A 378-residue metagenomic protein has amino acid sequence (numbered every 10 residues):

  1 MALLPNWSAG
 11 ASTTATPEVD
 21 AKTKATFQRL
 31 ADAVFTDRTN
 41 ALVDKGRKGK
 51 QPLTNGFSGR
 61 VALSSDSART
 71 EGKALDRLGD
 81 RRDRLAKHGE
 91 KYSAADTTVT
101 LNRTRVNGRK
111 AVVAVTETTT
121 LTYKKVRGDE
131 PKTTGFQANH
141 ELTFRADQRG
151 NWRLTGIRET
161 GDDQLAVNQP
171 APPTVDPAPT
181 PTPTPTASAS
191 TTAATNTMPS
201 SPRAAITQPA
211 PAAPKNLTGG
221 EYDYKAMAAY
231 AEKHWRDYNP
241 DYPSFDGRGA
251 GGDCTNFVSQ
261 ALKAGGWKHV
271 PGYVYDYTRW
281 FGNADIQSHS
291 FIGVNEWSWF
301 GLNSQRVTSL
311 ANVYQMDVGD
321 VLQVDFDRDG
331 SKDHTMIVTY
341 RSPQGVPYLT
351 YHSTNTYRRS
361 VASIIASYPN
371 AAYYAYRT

Functional and structural regions predicted by a protein language model:
M1-S12: Secretory targeting and sorting signals
T13-K87, K233, P240-D246, D253 (+2 more regions): Core segments of small alpha/beta cavity-forming domains
D76-R127: Surface-exposed, charged secondary-structure patches
K91, N107-A111, F281-Y348: ...with weaker cross-activation on analogous glycine-rich loops/strands in unrelated enzymes
N102-A114, F144-N151, E221, Q315 (+1 more regions): A short, structured loop/turn motif at beta-sheet edges
E130-P181, V346-H352: Short beta-strand edge/turn micro-motifs at domain boundaries
S201-A284: N-terminal capping segments
Y348, T354, A362-T378: Low-complexity, Gly/Ser/Thr/Pro-rich intrinsically disordered linker/tail segments
